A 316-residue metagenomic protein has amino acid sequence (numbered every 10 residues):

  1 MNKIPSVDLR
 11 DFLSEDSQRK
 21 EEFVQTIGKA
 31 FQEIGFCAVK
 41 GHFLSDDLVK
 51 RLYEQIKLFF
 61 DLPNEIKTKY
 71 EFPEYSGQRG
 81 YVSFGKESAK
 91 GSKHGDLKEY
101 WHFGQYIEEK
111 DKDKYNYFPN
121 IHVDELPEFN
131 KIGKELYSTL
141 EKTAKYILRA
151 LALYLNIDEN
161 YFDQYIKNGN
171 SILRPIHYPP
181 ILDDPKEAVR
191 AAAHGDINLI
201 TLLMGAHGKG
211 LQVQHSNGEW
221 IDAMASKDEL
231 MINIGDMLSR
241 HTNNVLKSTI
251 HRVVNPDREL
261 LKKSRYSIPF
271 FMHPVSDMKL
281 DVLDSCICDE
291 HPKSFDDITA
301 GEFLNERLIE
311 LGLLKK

Functional and structural regions predicted by a protein language model:
M1-K316: Peripheral, non-catalytic segments flanking oxidoreductase cores
